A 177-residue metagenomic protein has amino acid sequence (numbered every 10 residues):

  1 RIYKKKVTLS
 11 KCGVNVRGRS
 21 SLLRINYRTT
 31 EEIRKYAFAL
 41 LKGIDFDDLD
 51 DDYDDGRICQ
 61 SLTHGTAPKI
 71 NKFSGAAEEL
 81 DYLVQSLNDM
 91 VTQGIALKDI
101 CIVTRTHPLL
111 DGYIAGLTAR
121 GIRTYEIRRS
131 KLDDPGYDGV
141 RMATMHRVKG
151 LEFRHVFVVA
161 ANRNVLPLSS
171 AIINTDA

Functional and structural regions predicted by a protein language model:
R1-A177: Conserved helicase motor core of SF1/SF2 NTP-dependent helicases
